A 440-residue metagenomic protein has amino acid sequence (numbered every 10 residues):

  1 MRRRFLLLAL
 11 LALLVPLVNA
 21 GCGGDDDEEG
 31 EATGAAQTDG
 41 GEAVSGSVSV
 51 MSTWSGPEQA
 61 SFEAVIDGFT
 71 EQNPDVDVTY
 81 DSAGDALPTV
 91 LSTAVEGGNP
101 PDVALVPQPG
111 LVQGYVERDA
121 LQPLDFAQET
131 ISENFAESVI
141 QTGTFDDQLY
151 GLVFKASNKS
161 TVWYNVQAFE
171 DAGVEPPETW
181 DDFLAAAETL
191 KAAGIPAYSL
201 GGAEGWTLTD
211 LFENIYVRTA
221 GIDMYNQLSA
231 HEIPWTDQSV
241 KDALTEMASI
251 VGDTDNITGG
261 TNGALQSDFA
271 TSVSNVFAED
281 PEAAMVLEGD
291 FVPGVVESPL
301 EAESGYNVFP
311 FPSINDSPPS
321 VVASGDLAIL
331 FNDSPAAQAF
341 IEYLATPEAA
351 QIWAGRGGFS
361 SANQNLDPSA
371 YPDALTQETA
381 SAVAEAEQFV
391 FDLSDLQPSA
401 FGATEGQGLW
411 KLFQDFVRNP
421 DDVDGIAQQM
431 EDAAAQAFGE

Functional and structural regions predicted by a protein language model:
C22-Q113, T130, N315, I352 (+2 more regions): Conserved N-terminal structural module of periplasmic/extracytoplasmic solute-binding proteins
T93-A94, P101-D102, I131-Q167, P196-S199 (+3 more regions): A structural signal for short loop-to-beta-strand junctions that line the ligand-binding cleft of periplasmic/secreted
P107-S160, L184, N307-V308: Hinge/lid segment of periplasmic solute-binding proteins
D125-E137, T219-D242, S298-E301, P310-V321 (+3 more regions): Short, solvent-exposed loop/beta-turn-alpha elements that line the ligand-binding surface or hinge of extracytoplasmic
Y150-F154, S160, L184-S239: Extracytoplasmic/periplasmic solute-binding protein
H231-L265: Glycine-centered hinge/linker elements that transmit conformational signals in sensory and ligand-binding systems
F291, E297-S360: Extracytoplasmic/periplasmic substrate-recognition and gating elements
F359-L366, T379-A435: C-terminal capping/gating helix-and-loop segments adjacent to ligand/active sites or protein-protein/ligand interfaces
